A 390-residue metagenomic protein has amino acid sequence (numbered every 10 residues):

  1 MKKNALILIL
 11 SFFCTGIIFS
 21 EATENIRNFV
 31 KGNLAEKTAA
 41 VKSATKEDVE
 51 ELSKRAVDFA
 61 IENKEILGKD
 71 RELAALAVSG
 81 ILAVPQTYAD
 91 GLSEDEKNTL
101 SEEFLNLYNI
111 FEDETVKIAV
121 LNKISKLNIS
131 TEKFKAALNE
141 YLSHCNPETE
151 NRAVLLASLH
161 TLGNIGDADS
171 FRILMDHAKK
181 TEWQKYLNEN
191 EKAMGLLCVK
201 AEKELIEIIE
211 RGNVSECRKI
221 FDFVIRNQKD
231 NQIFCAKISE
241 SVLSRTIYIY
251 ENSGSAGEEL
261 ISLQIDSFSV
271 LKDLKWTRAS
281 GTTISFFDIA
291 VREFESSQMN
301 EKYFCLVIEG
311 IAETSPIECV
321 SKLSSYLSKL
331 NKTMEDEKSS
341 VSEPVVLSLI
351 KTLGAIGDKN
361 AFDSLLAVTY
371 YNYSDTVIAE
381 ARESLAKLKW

Functional and structural regions predicted by a protein language model:
M1-A5: Positively charged n-region of N-terminal signal peptides that target proteins for export
I7-G16: Bacterial N-terminal signal peptides
S20-N28, V49-I66, D90-Y108, I129-C145 (+7 more regions): Amphipathic alpha-helical scaffolding segments comprising HEAT/armadillo-like alpha-solenoid repeats
A35-V49, K69-D95, N106-I110, T115-S130 (+7 more regions): Structural detector for internal amphipathic alpha-helices that build alpha-solenoid repeat scaffolds
Q298: A short glycine-/small-residue-rich loop at the edge of a beta-strand within enzyme catalytic domains
Y370-T376: Predominantly the C-terminal beta-signal and adjacent terminal strand-loop region of outer-membrane beta-barrel
